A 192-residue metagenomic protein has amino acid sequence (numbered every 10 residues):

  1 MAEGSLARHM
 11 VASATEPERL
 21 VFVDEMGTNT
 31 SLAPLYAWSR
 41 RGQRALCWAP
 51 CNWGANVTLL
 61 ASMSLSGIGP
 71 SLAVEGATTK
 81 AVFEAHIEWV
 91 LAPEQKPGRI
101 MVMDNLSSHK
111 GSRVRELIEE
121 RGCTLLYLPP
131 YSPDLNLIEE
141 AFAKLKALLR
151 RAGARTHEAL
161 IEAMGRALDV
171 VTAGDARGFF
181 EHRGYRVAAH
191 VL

Functional and structural regions predicted by a protein language model:
M1-L192: Short functional hotspots at interaction and active-site rims
